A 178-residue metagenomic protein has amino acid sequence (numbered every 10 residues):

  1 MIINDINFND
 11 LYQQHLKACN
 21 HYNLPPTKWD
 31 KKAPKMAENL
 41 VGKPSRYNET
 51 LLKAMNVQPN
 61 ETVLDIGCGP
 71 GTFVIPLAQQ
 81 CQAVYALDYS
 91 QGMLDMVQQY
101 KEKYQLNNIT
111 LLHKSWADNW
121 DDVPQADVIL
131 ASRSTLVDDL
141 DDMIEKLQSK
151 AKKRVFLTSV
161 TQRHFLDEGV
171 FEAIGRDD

Functional and structural regions predicted by a protein language model:
M1-N56: Conserved class I S-adenosyl-L-methionine
G67-G69: Class I SAM-dependent methyltransferase "Motif I" SAM/SAH-binding loop
T72-N107, H113-S115: Class I SAM-dependent methyltransferase SAM/SAH-binding core
D118-V123: Short conserved loop adjoining the S-adenosyl-L-methionine
D127-L140: A short SAM/SAH-binding and catalytic strip from SAM-dependent methyltransferases
D141-V155: A short glycine-rich, Lys/Arg-flanked "PGG" loop and its adjoining helix->strand segment in the class I
F156-D177: Conserved class I S-adenosyl-L-methionine
